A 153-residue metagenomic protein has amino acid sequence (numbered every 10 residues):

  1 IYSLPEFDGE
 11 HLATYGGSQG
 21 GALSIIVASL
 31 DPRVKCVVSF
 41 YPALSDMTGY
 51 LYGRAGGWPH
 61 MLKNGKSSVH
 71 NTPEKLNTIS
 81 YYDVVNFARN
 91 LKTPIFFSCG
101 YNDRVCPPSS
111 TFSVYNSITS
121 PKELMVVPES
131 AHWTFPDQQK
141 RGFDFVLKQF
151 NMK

Functional and structural regions predicted by a protein language model:
I1-S18: Gly/Ser-rich "nucleophile elbow"/oxyanion-hole loop immediately N-terminal to the catalytic nucleophile in hydrolases
G16-I26: Glycine-rich nucleophile elbow surrounding the catalytic serine of serine-hydrolase chemistry
I26-N71, V126, T134-D137: Hydrolase active-site cap/lid region
N71-F87: Active-site nucleophile elbow and catalytic-triad environment of alpha/beta-hydrolase enzymes
L91, F96-C99, D103: Short beta-strand/loop motif that positions the catalytic acidic residue of the alpha/beta-hydrolase fold
T93, P107-N116: Short alpha-helix in the alpha/beta-hydrolase fold that links the catalytic acid
Y101-C106, H132-W133: Acidic catalytic loop of the alpha/beta-hydrolase fold
F112-K153: C-terminal catalytic histidine-bearing segment of alpha/beta-hydrolase fold enzymes
